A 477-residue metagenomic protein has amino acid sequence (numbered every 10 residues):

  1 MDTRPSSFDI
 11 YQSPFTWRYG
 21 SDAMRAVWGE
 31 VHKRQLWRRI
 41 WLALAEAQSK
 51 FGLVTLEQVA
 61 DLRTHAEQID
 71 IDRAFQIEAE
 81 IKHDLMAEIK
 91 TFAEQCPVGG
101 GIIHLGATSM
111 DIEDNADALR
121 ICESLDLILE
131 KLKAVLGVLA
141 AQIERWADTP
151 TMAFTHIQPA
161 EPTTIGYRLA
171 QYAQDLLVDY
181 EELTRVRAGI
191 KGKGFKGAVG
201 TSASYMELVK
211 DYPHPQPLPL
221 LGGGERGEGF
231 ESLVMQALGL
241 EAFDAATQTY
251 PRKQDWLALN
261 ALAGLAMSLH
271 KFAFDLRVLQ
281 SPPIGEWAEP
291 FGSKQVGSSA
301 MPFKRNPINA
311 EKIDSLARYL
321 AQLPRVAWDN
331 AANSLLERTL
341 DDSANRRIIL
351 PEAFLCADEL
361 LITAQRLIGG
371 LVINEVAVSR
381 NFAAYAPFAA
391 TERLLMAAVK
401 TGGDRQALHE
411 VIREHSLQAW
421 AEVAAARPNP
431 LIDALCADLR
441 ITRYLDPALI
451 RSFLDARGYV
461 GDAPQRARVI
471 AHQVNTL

Functional and structural regions predicted by a protein language model:
D2-A203, L208-Y212, G229-M235, A242 (+4 more regions): A helix-coil-helix interface module used to build multimeric assemblies and to scaffold catalytic/cofactor sites
R25-G29, A74-F75, Q295-S315, E337-E352 (+4 more regions): Short beta-alpha connecting loops at secondary-structure transitions that line or flank enzyme active sites
K33-L36, I81, L105, S109-M110 (+12 more regions): Secondary-structure capping and boundary motifs in well-ordered enzyme cores
E144-G166, E286-K304, E337-A344, G369-A389: Glycine-rich cofactor-pocket loops
G222-R226: Glycine-biased, low-complexity coil/linker segments
P251-E286, F291-C356: A conserved active-site cap/scaffold subdomain adjacent to cofactor or substrate pockets
S293-K294, V411-L417: Active/binding-pocket-proximal capping segment
Y319-R405, V411: Long, amphipathic alpha-helical stalk/connector segments used for oligomerization, subunit docking, or mechanical
